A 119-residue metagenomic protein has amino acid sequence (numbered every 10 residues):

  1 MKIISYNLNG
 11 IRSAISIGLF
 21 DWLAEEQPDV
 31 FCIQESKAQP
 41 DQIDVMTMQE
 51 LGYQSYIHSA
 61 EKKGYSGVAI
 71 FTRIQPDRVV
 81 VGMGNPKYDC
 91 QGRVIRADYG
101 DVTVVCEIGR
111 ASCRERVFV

Functional and structural regions predicted by a protein language model:
M1, G100, E115-V117: Residue-level marker of intrinsically disordered, low-complexity segments enriched for small/polar residues
M1-E50, Y65: N-terminal, active-site-proximal structural segment of metallo-dependent hydrolase catalytic domains
I4, Q75, R116-F118: Small/flexible residues
S36-K37, D44-R110: Structured beta-strand-rich core segments of catalytic domains in phosphoester-bond hydrolases
G109-A111, E115-V119: Single conserved hydrophobic/aromatic residue that forms the stacking wall/gate of nucleotide- or nucleobase-binding
